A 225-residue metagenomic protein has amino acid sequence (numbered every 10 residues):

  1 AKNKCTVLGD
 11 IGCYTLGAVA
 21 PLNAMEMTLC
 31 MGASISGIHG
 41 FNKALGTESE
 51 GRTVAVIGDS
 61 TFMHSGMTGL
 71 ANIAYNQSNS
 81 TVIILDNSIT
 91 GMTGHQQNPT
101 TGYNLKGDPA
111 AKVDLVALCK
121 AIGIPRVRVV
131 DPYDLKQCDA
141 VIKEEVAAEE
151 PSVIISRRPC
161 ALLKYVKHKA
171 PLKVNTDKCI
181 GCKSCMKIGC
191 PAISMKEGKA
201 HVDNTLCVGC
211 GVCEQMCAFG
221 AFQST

Functional and structural regions predicted by a protein language model:
A1-G9, R128-P132, S156-R157: Phosphate/pyrophosphate-binding active-site segments
A1-V19, H64: Cofactor-pocket helix-loop regions in the catalytic cores of large enzyme subunits
G9-C13, I84-N87, R158: Short, small-residue-rich loop/turn micro-motifs
A18-I155, V166: Thiamine diphosphate
I57, V174-T176, V202-N204: Thr-Gly-centered strand-to-loop micro-motif
E144-M195: Glycine/aspartate-rich loop-and-adjacent alpha/beta segment that forms the canonical ThDP
I180-H201, V212-T225: Iron-sulfur cluster-binding cysteine motifs and their immediate structural context in ferredoxin-like electron-transfer
C207: Phosphate-binding active sites in nucleotide-utilizing proteins
